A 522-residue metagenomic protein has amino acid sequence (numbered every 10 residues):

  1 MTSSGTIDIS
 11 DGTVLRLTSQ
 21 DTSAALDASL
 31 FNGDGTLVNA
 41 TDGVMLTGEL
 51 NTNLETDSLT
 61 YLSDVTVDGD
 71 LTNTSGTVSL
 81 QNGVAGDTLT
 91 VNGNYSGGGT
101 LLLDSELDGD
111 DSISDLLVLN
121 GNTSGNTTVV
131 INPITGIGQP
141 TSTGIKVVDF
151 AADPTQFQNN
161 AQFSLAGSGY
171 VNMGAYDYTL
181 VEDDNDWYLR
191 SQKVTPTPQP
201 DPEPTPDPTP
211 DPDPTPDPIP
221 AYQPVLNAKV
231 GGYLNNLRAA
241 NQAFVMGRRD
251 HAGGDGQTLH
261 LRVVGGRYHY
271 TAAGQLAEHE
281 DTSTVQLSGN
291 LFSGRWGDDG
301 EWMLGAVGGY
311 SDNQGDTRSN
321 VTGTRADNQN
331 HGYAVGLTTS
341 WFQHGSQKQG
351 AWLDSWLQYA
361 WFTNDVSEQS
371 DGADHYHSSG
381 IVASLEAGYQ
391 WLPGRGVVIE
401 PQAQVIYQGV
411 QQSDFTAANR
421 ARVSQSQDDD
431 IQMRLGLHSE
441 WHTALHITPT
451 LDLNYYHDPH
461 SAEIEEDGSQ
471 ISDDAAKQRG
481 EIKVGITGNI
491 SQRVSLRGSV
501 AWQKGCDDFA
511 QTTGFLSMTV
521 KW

Functional and structural regions predicted by a protein language model:
M1-T128, N132, I137-K193: Extracellular beta-solenoid/beta-roll
L117-L119, T123, D255, H279-V285 (+6 more regions): Residues that define the transmembrane beta-barrel architecture of outer-membrane proteins
G138-T155, L276-S293, R422-D428: Short secondary-structure subsegments characteristic of cysteine-rich extracellular domains
T143, A273-Q275, D316-N320, D365-Q369 (+3 more regions): Outer-membrane beta-barrel and related beta-rich outer-membrane complex signature in Gram-negative bacteria
D149-A151, R190-P196, N290-L291, T519-W522: Short beta-strand-to-coil "C-cap" segments at the C-terminal boundary of structured domains/repeats, marking
D201, D207, D211-R395, I399 (+3 more regions): Outer membrane beta-barrel translocator domains of Type V secretion systems
G336, R420-W522: Outer membrane beta-barrel transmembrane domains
G350, G372-E465: Detector for outer-membrane/organellar transmembrane beta-barrel domains, recognizing the amphipathic beta-strand
